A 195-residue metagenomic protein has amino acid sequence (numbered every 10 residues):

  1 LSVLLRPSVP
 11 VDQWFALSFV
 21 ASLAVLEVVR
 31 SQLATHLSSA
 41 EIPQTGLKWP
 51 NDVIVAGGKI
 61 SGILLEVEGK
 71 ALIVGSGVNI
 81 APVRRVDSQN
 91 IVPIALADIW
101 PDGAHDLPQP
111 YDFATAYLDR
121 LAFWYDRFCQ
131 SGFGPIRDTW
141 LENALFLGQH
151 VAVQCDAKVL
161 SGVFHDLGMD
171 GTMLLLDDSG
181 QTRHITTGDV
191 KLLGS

Functional and structural regions predicted by a protein language model:
L1-L4: Structural signature of FAD isoalloxazine-binding scaffolds in flavoprotein oxidoreductases
V9-V11, F15-T45, V55-S195: Long, positively charged amphipathic alpha-helical accessory segments at protein N-termini or as interdomain linkers
W49: A cytosolic small-molecule/anion-sensing beta-strand core signal
